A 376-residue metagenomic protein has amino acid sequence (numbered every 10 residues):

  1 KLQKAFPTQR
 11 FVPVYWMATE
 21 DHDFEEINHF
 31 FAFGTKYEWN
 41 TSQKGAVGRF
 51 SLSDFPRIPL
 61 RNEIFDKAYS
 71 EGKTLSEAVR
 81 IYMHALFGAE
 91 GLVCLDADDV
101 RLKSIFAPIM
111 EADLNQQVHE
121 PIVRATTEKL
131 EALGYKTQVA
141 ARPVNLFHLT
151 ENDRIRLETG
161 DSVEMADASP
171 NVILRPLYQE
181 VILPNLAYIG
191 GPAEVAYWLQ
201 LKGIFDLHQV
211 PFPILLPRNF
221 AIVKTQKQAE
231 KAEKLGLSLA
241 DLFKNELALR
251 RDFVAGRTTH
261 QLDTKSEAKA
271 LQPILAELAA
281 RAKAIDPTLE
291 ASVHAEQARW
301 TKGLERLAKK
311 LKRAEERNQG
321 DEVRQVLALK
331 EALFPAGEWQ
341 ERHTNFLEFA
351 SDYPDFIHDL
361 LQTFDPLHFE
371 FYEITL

Functional and structural regions predicted by a protein language model:
L2-D23, P213: Glycine-rich phosphate/pyrophosphate-binding loops and their adjacent beta-strand/loop elements at enzyme active sites
Y15-I27, S104, F220-E233: Short, conserved secondary-structure transition motifs
I27-K36, M110-D113, K202-F205: Short secondary-structure boundary/capping segments
F30-I58: A glycine-rich helix N-cap at a beta->alpha junction
R49-D98: A cross-taxonomic marker for long C-terminal extensions/tails that follow the last structured domain
G88-V163, A248, D252-L376: Long, compositionally biased intrinsically disordered regions
L133-L186, G190-G203, F212-I214, R218-K227 (+1 more regions): A translation/RNA-centric and nucleic-acid-associated enzymatic feature enriched in Class II aminoacyl-tRNA synthetases
P213-H260: Conserved catalytic alpha/beta cores of large enzymes that bind or transform nucleotide phosphates and polynucleotides
